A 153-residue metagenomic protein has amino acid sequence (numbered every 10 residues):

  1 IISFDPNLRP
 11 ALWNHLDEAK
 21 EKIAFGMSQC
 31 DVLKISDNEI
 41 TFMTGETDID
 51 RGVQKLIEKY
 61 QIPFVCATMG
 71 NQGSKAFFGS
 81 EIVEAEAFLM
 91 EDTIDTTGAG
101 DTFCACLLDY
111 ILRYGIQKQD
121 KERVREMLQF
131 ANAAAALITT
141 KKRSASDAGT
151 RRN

Functional and structural regions predicted by a protein language model:
I1-K55, I62-P63, G73: Conserved beta-alpha-beta core of the PfkB/ribokinase-like small-molecule kinase fold
G45-N153: Conserved phosphate-binding/catalytic region of the ribokinase-like
